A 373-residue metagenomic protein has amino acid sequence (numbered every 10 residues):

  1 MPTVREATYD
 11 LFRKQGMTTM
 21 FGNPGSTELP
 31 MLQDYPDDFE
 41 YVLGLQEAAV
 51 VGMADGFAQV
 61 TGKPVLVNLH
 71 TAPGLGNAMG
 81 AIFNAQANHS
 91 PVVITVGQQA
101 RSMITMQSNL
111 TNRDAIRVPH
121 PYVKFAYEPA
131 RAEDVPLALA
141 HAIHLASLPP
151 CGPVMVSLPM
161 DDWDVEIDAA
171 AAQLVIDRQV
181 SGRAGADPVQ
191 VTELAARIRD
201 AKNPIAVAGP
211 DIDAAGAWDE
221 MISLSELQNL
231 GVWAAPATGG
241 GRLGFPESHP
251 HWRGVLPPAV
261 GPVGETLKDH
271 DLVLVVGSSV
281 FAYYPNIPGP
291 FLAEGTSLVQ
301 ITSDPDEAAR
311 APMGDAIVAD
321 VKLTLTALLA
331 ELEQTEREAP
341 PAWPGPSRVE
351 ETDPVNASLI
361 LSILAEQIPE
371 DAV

Functional and structural regions predicted by a protein language model:
M1, G16-T19, Q59-I94, H120-Q173 (+6 more regions): Structural signature of the thiamine diphosphate
R5-T18, N23-S26, M31-Q33, A342-V373: Active-site diphosphate/adenylate-binding microenvironment
T18-D55, G97, A186-D187, A195-V273 (+1 more regions): Anionic-ligand anchoring segments at beta-strand to alpha-helix junctions in alpha/beta enzyme folds, i.e., glycine
S26-T27, H70-G74, Q98-A100, M160-D161 (+4 more regions): Short glycine-rich anion-binding loops that position phosphate/pyrophosphate groups of nucleotides and phosphorylated
M31-L32, M53, N77-M79, I104-T105 (+5 more regions): Short glycine-/acidic-enriched loop or helix-start segments at secondary-structure transitions that form or flank
P36-D37, I82-A85, I143-L145, A171-Q173 (+4 more regions): Short, solvent-exposed amphipathic alpha-helical segments in soluble enzyme and RNA/protein-processing domains
V96-A138, T238-P344: Glycine-rich, acidic loop regions that bind phosphate or pyrophosphate groups
M160-V189, A339: Aromatic-enriched
